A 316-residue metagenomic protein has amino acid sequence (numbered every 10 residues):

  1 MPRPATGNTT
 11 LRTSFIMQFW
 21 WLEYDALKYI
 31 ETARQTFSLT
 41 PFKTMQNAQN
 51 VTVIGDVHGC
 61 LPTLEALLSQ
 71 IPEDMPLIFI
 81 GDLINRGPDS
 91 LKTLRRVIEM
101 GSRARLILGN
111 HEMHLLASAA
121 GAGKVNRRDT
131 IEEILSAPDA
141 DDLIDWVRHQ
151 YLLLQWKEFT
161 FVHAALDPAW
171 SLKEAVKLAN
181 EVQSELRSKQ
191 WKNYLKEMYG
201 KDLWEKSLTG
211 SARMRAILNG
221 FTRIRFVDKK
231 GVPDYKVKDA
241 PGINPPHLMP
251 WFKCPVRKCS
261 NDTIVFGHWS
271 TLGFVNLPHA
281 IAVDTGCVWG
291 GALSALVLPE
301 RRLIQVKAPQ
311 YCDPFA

Functional and structural regions predicted by a protein language model:
G7-T10, S14: Intrinsically disordered, low-complexity segments enriched in small polar residues
W20-W21: Tryptophan (W) side chains
F37-M100, M113: N-terminal active-site segment of His-dependent metallophosphoesterases
V51-H58, F159-A165, I281-V283: Active-site-proximal beta-strand elements of phosphoester/diester hydrolases
D56, D82, G109-N110, V147 (+3 more regions): Divalent metal-coordination and catalytic microenvironments
H58-T63, N85-P88, H111-A117, L154 (+3 more regions): Active-site environment of divalent metal-dependent phosphoester hydrolases
L91-L94, E99-A212: Active-site neighborhood of divalent metal-dependent phosphoester bond hydrolases
V176-A316: Acidic, His/Gly-rich catalytic cores of divalent-metal-dependent hydrolytic chemistry
